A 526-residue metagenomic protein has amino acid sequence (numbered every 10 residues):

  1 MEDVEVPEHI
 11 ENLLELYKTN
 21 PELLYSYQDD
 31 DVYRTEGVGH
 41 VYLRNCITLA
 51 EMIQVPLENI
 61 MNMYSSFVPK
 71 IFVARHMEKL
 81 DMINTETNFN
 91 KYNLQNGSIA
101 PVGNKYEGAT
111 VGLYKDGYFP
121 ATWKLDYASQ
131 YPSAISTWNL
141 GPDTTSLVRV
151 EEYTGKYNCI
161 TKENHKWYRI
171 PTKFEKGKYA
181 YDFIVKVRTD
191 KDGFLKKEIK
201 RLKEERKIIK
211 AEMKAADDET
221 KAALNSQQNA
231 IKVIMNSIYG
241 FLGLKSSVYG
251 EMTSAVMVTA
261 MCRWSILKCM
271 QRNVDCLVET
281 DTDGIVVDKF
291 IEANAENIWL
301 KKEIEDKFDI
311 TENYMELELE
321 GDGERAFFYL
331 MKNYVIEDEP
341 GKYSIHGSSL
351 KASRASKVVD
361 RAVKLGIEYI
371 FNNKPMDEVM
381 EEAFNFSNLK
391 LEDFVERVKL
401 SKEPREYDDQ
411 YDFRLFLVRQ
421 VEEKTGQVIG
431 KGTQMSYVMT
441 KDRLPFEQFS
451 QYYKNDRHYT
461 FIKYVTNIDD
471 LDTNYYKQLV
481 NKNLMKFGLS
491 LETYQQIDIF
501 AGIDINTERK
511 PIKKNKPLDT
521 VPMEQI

Functional and structural regions predicted by a protein language model:
M1-D3: Internal, well-ordered alpha/beta segment that forms a basic, Gly-enriched binding/recognition surface
P7-E15, G117, A121-L267: Helical catalytic core of nucleic-acid polymerases
E15-N139, K221-K268, E279, D288-F290 (+1 more regions): Common nucleic-acid-contacting/processivity interface regions adjacent to the catalytic cores of nucleic-acid enzymes
L23-R34, S65, T122-W123, V187-R201 (+9 more regions): Catalytic cores of large soluble enzymes that bind and process phosphate-bearing ligands
D30, Q271-L300: Extended, well-ordered alpha-helical scaffold/bundle regions in very large, multi-domain proteins
D31, T35, R206, M235 (+2 more regions): A residue-level signal for conserved active-site and pocket-lining positions in enzyme catalytic cores
I47, T144, L277-V278, D309-E318: Acidic/polar loop patches that form or flank catalytic/metal-binding clefts of enzymes that bind anionic ligands
Q228, R263, L267, E292-I526: C-terminal, non-catalytic extensions of nucleic-acid polymerases
